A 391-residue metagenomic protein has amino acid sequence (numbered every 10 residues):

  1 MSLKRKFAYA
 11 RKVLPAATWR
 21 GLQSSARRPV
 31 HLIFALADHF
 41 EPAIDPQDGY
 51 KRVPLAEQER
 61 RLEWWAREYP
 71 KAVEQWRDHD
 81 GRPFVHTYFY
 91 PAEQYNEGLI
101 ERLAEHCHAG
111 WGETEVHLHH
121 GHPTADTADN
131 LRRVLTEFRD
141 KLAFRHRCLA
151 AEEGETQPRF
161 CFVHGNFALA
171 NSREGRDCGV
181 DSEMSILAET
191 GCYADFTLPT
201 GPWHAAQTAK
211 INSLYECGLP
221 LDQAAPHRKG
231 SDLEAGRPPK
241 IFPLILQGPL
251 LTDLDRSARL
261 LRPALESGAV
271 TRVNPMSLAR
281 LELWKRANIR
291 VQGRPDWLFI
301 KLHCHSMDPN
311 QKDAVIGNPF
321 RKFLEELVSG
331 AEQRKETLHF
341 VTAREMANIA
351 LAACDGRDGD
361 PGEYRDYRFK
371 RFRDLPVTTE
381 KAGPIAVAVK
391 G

Functional and structural regions predicted by a protein language model:
M1-Q23, C148-D296: Active-site-adjacent pocket scaffolds in enzyme catalytic domains
S2-A109, P158-F160, S185, E189: Active-site beta->alpha N-cap acidic-glycine motif
S25-P29, P70-R82, E97-H117, R139-T156 (+2 more regions): Acidic (Asp/Glu)-rich catalytic clusters
I33-A37, G81-T87, W111-E115, R159-C161 (+4 more regions): Structural preference for beta-strand elements that scaffold enzyme active sites
R52-V73, G98-I100, D129-R145, R176-I186 (+3 more regions): Well-ordered, non-membrane alpha-helical segments in soluble/globular domains
T87-E174, L198, L302, T342: Metal-dependent polysaccharide deacetylase catalytic core of the NodB/CE4 family, i.e., the active-site-bearing domain
R132, F138-R145, A151-R159, H164 (+6 more regions): A cross-taxonomic marker for long C-terminal extensions/tails that follow the last structured domain
E189, A194-T208, S213-L233, A269-E380 (+1 more regions): C-terminal domain-boundary segment and adjacent tail
